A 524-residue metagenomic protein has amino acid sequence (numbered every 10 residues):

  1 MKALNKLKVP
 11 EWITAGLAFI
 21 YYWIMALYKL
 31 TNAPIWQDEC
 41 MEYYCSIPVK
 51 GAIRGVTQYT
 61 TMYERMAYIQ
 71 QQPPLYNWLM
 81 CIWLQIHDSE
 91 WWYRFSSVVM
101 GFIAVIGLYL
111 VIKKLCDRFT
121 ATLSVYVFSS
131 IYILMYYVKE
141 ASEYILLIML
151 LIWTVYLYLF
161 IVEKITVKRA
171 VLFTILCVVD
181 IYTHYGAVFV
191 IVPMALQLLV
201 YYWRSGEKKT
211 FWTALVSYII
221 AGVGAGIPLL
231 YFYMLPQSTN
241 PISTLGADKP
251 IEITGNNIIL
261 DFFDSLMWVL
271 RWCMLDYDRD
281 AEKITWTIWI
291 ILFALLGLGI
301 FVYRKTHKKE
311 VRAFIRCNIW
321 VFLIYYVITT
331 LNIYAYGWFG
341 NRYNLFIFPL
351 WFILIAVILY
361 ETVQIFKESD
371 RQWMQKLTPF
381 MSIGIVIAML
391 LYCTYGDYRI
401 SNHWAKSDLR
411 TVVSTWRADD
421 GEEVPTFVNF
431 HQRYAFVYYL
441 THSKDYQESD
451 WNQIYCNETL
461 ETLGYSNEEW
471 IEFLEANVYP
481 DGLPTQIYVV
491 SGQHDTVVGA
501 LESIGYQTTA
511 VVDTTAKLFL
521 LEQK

Functional and structural regions predicted by a protein language model:
M1-L7: Short, Lys/Arg-rich, polar N-terminal cytosolic tail immediately upstream of the first transmembrane signal-anchor
P10-K367, L377-L521: Membrane-proximal helix-loop-helix interfaces that form the catalytic/acceptor-binding platform of multi-pass membrane
S369-R371: Membrane interface segments of multi-pass transport proteins and intramembrane proteases
